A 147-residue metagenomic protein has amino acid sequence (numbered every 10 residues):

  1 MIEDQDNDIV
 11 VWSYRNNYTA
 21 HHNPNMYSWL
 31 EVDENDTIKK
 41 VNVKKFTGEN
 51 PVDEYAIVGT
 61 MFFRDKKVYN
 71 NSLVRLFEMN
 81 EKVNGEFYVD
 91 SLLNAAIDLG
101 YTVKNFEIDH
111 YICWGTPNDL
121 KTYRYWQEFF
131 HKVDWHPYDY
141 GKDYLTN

Functional and structural regions predicted by a protein language model:
M1-V32: Conserved beta-loop-beta/alpha segment of the NTase-like Rossmann-fold superfamily that binds/positions NTPs
E34-I112, N118-K121, Y125-Y140: Catalytic-core segments of class I nucleotidyltransferases/pyrophosphorylases that form NMP-activated intermediates
K142-N147: Domain-scale signature associated with acetyltransferase and cell-envelope carbohydrate enzymes
